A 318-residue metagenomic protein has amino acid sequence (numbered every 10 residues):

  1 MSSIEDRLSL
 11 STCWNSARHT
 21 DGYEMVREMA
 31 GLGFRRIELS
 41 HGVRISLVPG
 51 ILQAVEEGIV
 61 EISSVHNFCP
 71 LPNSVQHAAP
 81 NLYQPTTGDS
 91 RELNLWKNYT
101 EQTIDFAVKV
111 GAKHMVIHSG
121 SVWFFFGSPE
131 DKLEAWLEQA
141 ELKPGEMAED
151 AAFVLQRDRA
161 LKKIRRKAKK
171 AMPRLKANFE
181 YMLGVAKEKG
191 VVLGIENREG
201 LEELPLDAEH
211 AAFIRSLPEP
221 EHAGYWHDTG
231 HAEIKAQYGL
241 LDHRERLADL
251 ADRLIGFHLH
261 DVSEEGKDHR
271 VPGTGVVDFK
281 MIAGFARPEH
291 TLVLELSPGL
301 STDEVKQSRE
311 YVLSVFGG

Functional and structural regions predicted by a protein language model:
M1-I104, V108-K113, D131-E149, K170 (+3 more regions): N-terminal pre-domain/capping segments
S2-T12, S16-A30, I45, K97-I117 (+4 more regions): Histidine-acidic metal/acid-base catalytic patches
R7, M29-G33, S74, A78-N81 (+9 more regions): A generic structural signal for ordered alpha-helices
R35-H41, G194-E196, E295: Short catalytic-loop micro-motif centered on adjacent basic/acidic residues
H41, N67, S119-G120, R198 (+1 more regions): Active-site loop/turn elements of alpha/beta-hydrolase fold enzymes, especially the short glycine-/histidine-rich
P72, V122, A232: Active-site beta-alpha loop architecture of Rossmann-like, nucleotide-cofactor-dependent enzymes
P85-G224: Active-site acidic/histidine proton-transfer and metal-coordination neighborhood in alpha/beta enzyme cores
